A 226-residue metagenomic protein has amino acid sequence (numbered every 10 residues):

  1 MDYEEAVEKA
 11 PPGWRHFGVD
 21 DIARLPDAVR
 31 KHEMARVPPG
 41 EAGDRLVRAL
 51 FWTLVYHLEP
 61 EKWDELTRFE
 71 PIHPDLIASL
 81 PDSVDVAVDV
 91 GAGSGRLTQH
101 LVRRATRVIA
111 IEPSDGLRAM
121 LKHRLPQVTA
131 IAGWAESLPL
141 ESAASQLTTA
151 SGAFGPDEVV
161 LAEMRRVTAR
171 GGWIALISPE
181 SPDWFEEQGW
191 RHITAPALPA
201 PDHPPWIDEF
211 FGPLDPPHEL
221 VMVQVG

Functional and structural regions predicted by a protein language model:
D2-D82: Conserved class I S-adenosyl-L-methionine
V84-G93: Conserved class I S-adenosyl-L-methionine
S94-S137: Class I SAM-dependent methyltransferase SAM/SAH-binding core
E136-T148: A short acidic, Gly/Pro-enriched loop at the edge of an enzyme's catalytic core that lines a small-molecule cofactor
Q146-E158: A short SAM/SAH-binding and catalytic strip from SAM-dependent methyltransferases
V159-W173: A short glycine-rich, Lys/Arg-flanked "PGG" loop and its adjoining helix->strand segment in the class I
L176-A197: Conserved class I S-adenosyl-L-methionine
P204-G226: Core SAM-dependent methyltransferase catalytic element
